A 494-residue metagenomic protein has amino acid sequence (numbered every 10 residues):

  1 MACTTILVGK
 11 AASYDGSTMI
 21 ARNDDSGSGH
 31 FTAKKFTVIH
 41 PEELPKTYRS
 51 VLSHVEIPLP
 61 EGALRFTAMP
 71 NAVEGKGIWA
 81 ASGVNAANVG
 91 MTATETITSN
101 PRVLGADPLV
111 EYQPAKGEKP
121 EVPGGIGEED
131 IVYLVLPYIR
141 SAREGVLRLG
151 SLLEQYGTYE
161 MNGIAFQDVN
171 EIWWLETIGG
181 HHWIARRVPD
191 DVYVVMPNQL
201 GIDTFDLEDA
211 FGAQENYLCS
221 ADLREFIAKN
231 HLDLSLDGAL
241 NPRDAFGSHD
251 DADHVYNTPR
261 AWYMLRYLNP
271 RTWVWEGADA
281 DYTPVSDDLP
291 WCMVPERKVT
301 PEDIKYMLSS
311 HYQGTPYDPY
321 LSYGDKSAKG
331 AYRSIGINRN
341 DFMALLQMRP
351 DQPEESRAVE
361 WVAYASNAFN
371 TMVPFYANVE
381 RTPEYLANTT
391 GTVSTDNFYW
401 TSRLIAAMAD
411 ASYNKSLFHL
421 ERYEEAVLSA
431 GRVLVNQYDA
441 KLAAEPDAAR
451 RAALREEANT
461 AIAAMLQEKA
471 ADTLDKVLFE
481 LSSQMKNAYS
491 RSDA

Functional and structural regions predicted by a protein language model:
A2-E128, R148-A280: A contiguous strand-loop segment
Y14, I126-E129, I139, R143-L147 (+4 more regions): Conserved structured core elements
E61-R65, V146, S322-G330: Short Pro/Gly-enriched beta-strand edge/turn motifs at strand-loop
E118-E121, I131-I139: Second-shell loop/turn segments in exported
Y138-L147, S151-E160, G314, P350-P353: Secondary-structure boundary elements
E225-D351: Glycine-rich, aromatic-lined ligand/substrate-binding cores of catalytic and carbohydrate-binding domains
Y312-Q313, Y317-A444: Substrate-recognition/cap regions that form aromatic- and gly/pro-loop-enriched pockets for small-molecule ligands
A426-A494: Histidine-centered catalytic/metal-binding microenvironments
